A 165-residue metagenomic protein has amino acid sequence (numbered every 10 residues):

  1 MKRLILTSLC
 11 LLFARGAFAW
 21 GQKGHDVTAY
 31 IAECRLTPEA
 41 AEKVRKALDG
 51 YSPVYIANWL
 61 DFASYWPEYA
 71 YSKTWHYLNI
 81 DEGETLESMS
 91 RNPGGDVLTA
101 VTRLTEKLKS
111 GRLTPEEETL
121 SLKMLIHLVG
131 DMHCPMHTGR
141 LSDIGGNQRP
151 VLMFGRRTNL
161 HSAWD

Functional and structural regions predicted by a protein language model:
M1-L4: Positively charged n-region of N-terminal signal peptides that target proteins for export
L6-S8: Sec-dependent N-terminal signal peptides
C10-L12: Low-complexity, glycine/proline/serine-enriched intrinsically disordered segments
A14-G16: N-terminal signal peptide c-region/cleavage motif recognized by signal peptidases
F18-L128, P135-D165: N-terminal, motif-rich segments that launch catalysis or mediate targeting to/interaction with membranes, typified by
